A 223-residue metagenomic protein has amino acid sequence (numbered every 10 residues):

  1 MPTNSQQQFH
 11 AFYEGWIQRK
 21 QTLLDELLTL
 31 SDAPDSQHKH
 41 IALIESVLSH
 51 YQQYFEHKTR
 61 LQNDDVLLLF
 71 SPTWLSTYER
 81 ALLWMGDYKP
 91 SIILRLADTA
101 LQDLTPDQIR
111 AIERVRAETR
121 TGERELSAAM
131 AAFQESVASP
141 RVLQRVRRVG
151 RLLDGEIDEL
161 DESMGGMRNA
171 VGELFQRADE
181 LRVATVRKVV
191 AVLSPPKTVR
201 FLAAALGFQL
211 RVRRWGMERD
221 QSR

Functional and structural regions predicted by a protein language model:
P2-R223: Transcription factor C-terminal regulatory/effector domains that mediate ligand binding, dimerization, and co-regulator
